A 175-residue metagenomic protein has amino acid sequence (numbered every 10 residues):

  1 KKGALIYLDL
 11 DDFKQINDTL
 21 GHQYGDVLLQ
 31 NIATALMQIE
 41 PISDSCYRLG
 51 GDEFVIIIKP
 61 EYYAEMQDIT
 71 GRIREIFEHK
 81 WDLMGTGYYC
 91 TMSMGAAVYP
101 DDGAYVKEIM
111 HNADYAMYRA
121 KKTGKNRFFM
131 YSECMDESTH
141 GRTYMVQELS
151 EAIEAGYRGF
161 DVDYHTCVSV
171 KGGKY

Functional and structural regions predicted by a protein language model:
K1-L5, D11-P41, Y47-G51, V55-I56 (+3 more regions): Conserved long alpha-helical elements within nucleotide-processing catalytic cores of c-di-GMP signaling and class III
G3, D52, C90-M92, N126 (+1 more regions): Change "...and in nucleic-acid phosphodiester-cleaving endonucleases..." to "...and in nucleic-acid processing enzymes
I6, G141-Y175: Active-site core of bacterial EAL-family cyclic-dinucleotide phosphodiesterase domains
L10, E61, Y99, C167-V170: Hydrophobic pocket-lining residues within nucleotide cofactor-binding pockets
D11, D18, D52, T86 (+2 more regions): Flexible, glycine-biased helix-capping/connector loops in cytosolic signal-transduction modules
D18, I57-E61, E78, Y99-P100: Residue-level recognition of strand-loop junctions within catalytic nucleotide-signaling folds
A35-Q38, R72, I76-K80, E148-A155: Amphipathic alpha-helical regulatory segments at dimerization interfaces that relay allosteric signals between sensory
C46, R72, I76, T86-G87 (+4 more regions): Cyclic nucleotide signaling catalytic output domains
